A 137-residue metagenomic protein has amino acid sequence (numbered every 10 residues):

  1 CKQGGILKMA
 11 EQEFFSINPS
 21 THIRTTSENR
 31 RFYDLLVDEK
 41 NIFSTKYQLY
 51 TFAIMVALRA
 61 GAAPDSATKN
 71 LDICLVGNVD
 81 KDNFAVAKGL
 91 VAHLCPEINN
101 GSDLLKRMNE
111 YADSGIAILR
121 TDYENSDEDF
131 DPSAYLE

Functional and structural regions predicted by a protein language model:
C1-L35, T51, A63-E137: Charged, low-complexity intrinsically disordered terminal regions and linker tails
V37, I54-L58: Short amphipathic alpha-helical segments enriched in leucine
E39-N41: Solenoid-like repeat scaffolds
F43-T45, L58-A67: Short, solvent-exposed secondary-structure capping/transition elements
S44-I54: Short amphipathic alpha-helical segments
